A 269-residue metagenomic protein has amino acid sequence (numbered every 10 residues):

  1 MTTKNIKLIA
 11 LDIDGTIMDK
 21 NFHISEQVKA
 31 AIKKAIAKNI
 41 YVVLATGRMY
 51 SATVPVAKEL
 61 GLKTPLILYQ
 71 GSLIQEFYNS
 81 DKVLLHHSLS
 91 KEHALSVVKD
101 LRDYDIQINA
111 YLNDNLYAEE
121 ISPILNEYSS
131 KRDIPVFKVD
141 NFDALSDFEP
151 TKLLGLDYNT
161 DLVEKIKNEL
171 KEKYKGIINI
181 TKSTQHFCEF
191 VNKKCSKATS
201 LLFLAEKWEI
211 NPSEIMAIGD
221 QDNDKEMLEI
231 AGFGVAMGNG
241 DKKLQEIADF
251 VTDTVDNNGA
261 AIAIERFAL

Functional and structural regions predicted by a protein language model:
T3-I6, N39, K63, D105 (+2 more regions): A general structural motif
T3-L8, S25, E189-L269: Mg2+-dependent phosphoryl-transfer enzymes with acidic/Ser/Thr/Gly-rich catalytic loops
N5-N21: Asp-based phosphoryl-transfer active-site loop
H23-L125: Active-site phosphate-binding/coordination module
V28, T53-A57, I166, L170 (+3 more regions): Hydrophobic packing residues within well-ordered alpha-helices of enzyme cores
A35, T46, Q70, L153 (+3 more regions): Residue-level signal for inorganic ion chemistry
L60-L62, Y69-Q70, Y174-G176, I230-A231 (+1 more regions): Short, structured coil segments at secondary-structure junctions
Y104-I218, D222-E226, N239: Conserved acidic, metal-coordinating active-site core of Asp-based, Mg2+-dependent phosphoryl-transfer enzymes
